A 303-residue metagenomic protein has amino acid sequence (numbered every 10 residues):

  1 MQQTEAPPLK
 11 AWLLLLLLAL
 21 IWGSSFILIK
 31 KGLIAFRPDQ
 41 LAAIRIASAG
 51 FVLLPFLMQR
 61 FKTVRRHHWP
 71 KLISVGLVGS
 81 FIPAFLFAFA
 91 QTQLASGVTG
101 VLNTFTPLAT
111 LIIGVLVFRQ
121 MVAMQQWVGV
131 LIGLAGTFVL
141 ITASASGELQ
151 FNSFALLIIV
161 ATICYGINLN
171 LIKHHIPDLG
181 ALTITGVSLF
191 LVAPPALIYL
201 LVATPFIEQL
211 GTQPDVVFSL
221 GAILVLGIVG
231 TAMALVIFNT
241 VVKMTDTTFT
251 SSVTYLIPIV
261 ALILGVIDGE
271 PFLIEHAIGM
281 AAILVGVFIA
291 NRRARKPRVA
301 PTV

Functional and structural regions predicted by a protein language model:
M1-Q40, F89, E148-H174, A196-I198 (+2 more regions): Glycine-/small-residue-enriched transmembrane alpha-helix faces in small-molecule transporters and effluxers
Q2-T4, L13, R45-I46, T142-A143 (+3 more regions): C-terminal-most transmembrane helix of multi-pass membrane proteins
I21-F26, L54-N103, V139, G227-T245: Specific transmembrane alpha-helical segments of multi-pass solute transporters/efflux pumps, especially DMT/EamA
S24, L28-K31, A35, A49-R65 (+4 more regions): Membrane-interface helix-cap regions at the ends of transmembrane helices in multi-pass membrane proteins
I27, L53, T110-I112, L116 (+4 more regions): Transmembrane alpha-helical segments that form core, pore/gating elements of small-molecule transporters/exporters
A35-I82, A109-T110, C164-N168, T185-F206 (+1 more regions): Transmembrane alpha-helices of multi-pass small-molecule transport proteins
A42-I44, S80, A84, V98-F105 (+2 more regions): Helix-helix packing/entry segments at the starts of transmembrane helices
L53, I73, I113, V122-S144 (+4 more regions): Hydrophobic transmembrane alpha-helices of multi-pass small-molecule transport proteins
